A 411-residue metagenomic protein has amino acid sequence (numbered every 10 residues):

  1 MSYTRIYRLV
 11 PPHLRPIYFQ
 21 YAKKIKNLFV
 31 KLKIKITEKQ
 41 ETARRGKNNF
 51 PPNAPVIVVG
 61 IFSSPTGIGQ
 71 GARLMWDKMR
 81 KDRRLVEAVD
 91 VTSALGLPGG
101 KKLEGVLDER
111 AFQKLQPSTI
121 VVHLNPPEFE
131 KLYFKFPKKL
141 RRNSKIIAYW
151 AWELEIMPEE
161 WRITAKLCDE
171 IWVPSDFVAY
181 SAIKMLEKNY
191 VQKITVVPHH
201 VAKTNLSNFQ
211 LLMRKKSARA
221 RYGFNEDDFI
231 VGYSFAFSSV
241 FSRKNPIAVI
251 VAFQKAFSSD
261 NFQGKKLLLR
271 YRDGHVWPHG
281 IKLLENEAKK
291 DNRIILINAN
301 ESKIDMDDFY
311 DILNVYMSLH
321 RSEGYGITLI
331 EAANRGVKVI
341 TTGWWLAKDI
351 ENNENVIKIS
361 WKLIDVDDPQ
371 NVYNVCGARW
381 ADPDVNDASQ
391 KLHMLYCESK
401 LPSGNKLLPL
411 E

Functional and structural regions predicted by a protein language model:
S2-T119, L124: N-terminal pre-catalytic "stem/leader" segment of glycosyltransferase-like enzymes
A43-R44, I57-V59, L95-I183: Extended catalytic core of nucleotide-activated donor transferases of GT-like folds
I57-G60, N225-K244, I250-Q254: Conserved donor-binding/catalytic core segment of Leloir-type glycosyltransferases
L107, S207-F224: A short helix/loop element that forms part of the nucleotide-sugar donor recognition site in Leloir-type
P278-D307: Nucleotide-activated donor-binding/catalytic signature segment of Leloir-type glycosyltransferases, i.e., the conserved
R321: Aromatic "clamp/platform" in nucleotide-sugar-dependent glycosyltransferases that forms part of the donor/acceptor
K338-T341, I357-K358: Short hydrophobic beta-strand element within catalytic cores of glycosyltransferases and related nucleotide-activated
K348-M394: Change "using UDP/GDP/dTDP sugars" to "using nucleotide sugars
